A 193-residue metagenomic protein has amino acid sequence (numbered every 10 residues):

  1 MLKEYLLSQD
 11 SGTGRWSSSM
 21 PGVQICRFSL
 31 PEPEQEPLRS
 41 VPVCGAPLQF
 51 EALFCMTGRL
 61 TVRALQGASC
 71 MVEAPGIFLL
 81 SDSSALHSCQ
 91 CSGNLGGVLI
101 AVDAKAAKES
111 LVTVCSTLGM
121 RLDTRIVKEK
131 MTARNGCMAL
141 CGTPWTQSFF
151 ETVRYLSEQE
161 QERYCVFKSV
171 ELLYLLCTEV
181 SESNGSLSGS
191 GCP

Functional and structural regions predicted by a protein language model:
M1-Q9: OB/S1-fold single-stranded nucleic-acid-binding modules and their adjacent gly/ser/pro-rich low-complexity linkers
K3, K105-K108, K128-K130, K168: Context-gated lysine
K3, K108, V112, Q147-R154: Generic detector of well-ordered alpha-helical segments enriched in charged/polar residues, highlighting helical
T13-D123: N-terminal regulatory/effector-sensing and dimerization cores that precede helix-turn-helix DNA-binding domains
N94-G97, V112-S148: Aromatic/histidine-rich interaction motifs
K130-G189: An amphipathic alpha-helical interaction segment
P193: Cytosolic nucleotide-binding catalytic cores of signal-transduction proteins
